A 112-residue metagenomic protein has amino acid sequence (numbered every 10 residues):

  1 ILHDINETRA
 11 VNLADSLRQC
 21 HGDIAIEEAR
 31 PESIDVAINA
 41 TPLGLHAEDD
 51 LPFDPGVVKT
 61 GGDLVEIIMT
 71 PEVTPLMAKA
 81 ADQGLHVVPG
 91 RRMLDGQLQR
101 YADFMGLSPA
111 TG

Functional and structural regions predicted by a protein language model:
I1-R18: NAD(P)-binding Rossmann-fold cofactor-contacting core
H3, E27-A29, G90, G112: Conserved beta-strand termini and adjacent loop/short-helix elements that scaffold enzyme active sites in alpha/beta
N6, G44, M93: Residue-level "edge-of-site" marker
E7-V11, P71-T74, D95-G96: Loop/helix-junction capping segments adjacent to catalytic residues or to phosphate/diphosphate-binding pockets
A10-L13, D35-A37, D49, G96-Y101: Short, charged, surface-exposed secondary-structure boundary motifs
A14, S33, H46, Q99 (+1 more regions): Hydrophobic, well-ordered secondary-structure segments that either form specific early membrane-associated helices used
C20-V88: Rossmann-like adenosine-cofactor binding region
M69-T70, Q83-G112: Active-site capping/gating segments
